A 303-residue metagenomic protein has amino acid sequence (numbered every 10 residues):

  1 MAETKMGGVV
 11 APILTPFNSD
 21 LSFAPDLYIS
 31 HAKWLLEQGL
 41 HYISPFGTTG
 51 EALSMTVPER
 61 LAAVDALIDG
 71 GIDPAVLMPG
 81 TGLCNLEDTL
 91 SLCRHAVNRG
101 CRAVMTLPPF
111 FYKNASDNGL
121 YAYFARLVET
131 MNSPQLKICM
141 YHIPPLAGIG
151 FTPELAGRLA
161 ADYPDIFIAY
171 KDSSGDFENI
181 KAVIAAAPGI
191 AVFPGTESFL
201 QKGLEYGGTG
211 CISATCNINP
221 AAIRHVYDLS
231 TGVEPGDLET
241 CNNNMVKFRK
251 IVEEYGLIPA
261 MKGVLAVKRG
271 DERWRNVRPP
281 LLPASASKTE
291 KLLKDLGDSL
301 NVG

Functional and structural regions predicted by a protein language model:
E3-G148: Active-site beta->alpha loop and helix N-cap motifs at the rims of alpha/beta catalytic domains
K5, V10-L14, Q38, E205-G208 (+1 more regions): C-terminal alpha-helical cap/extension of soluble enzyme domains
T15-S19, M55, K113, P153 (+3 more regions): Generic structural "secondary-structure junction" signal
Y28, R60, V64, T89 (+6 more regions): A general structural signal for well-ordered alpha-helical segments in protein cores
Q38, A62, A66-G71, H95 (+9 more regions): Alpha-helical structural signal in soluble globular domains
Y42, A103, G210, E272-R273: Residue-level detector of short coil/turn "hinge" positions at structural boundaries
V76-L77, L136-K137, I168, V192 (+1 more regions): Secondary-structure boundary/capping residues
N132-P134, P144-Y255: Catalytic alpha/beta core domains of metabolic enzymes, predominantly
